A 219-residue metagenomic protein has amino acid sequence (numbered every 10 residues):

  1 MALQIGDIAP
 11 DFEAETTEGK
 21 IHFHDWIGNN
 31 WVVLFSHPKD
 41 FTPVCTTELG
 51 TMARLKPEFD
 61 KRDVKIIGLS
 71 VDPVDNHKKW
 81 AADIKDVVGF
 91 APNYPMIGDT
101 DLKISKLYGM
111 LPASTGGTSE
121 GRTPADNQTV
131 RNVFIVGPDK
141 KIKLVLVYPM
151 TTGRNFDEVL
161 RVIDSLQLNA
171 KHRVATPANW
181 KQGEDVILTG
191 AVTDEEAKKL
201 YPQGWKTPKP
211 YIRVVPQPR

Functional and structural regions predicted by a protein language model:
M1-R219: Chalcogenol-based redox active-site neighborhoods
